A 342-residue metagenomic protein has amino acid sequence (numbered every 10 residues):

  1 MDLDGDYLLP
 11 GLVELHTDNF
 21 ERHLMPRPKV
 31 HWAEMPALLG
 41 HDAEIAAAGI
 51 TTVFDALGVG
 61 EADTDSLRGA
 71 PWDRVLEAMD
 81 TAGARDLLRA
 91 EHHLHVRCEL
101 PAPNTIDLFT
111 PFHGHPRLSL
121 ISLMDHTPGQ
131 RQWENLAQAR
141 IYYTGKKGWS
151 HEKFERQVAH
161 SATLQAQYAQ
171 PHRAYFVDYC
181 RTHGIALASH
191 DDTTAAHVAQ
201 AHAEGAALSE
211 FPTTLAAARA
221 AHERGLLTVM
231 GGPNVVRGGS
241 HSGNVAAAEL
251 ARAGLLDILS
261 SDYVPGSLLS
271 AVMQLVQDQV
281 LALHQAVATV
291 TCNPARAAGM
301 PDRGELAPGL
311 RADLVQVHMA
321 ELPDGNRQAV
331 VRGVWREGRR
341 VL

Functional and structural regions predicted by a protein language model:
L3-V75: Metal-associated gating/positioning segment near the N- to mid-region
G11-L15, V53-D55, A90-V96, S119-D125 (+4 more regions): Hydrophobic faces of well-ordered beta-strands that scaffold small-molecule active sites in alpha/beta enzyme cores
G60-D192, D262: Metal-coordinating catalytic core of metallo-dependent amide/deamination hydrolases
V96-D107, D192-A196, Q200, L208-E210 (+1 more regions): Active-site glycine- and acidic-residue-rich loops that bind and position anionic ligands or nucleotide-like cofactors
H115-S119, A201-L208, E223-V229, A253-D257: Glycine-enriched alpha-helix->loop->beta-strand junction motifs that scaffold or abut catalytic
Q167-A169, S189-D191, S209-A218, R237-N244: A general structural motif
T182, R224-N234, G238-V317: His/Asp/Glu-enriched, well-ordered alpha-helical/loop segment that forms or immediately abuts the divalent-metal
C292, P308-L342: C-terminal cap of metal-dependent C-N hydrolases
